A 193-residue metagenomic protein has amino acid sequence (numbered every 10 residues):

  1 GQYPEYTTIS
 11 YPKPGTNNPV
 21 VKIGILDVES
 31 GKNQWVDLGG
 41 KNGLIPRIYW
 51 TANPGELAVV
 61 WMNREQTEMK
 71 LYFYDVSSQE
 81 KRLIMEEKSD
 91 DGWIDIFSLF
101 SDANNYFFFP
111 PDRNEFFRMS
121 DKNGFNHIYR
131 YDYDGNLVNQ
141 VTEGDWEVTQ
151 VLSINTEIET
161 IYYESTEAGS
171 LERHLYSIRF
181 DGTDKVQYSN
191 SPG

Functional and structural regions predicted by a protein language model:
G1-G193: Beta-propeller folds
